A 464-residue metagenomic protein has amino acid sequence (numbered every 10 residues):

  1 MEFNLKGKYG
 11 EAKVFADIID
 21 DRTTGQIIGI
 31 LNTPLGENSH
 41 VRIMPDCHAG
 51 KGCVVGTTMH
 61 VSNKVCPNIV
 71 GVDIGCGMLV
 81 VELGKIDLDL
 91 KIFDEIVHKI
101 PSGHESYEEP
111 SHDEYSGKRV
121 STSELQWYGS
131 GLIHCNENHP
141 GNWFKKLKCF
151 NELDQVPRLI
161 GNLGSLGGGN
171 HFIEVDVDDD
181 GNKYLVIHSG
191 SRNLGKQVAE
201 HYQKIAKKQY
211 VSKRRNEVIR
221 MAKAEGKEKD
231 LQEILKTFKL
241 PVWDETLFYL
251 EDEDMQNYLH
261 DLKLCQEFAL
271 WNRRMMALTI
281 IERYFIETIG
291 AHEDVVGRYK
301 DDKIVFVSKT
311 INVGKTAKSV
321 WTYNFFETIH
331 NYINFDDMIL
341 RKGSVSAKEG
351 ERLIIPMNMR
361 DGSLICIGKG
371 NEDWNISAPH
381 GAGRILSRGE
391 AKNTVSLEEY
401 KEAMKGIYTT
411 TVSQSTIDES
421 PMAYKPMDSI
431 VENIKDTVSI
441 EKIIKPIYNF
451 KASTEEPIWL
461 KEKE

Functional and structural regions predicted by a protein language model:
E2-G29, G36-I43, A49-T57, K64-P67 (+3 more regions): Domain-length cofactor-binding catalytic modules of enzymes
M78-L79, K85, H112, Q126: Long, basic N-terminal domains or extensions that often function in RNA/ssDNA interaction or organelle/cellular
S102-E109, D113: Long, low-complexity, Ser/Thr/Gly/Pro-rich intrinsically disordered segments that act as flexible linkers and assembly
